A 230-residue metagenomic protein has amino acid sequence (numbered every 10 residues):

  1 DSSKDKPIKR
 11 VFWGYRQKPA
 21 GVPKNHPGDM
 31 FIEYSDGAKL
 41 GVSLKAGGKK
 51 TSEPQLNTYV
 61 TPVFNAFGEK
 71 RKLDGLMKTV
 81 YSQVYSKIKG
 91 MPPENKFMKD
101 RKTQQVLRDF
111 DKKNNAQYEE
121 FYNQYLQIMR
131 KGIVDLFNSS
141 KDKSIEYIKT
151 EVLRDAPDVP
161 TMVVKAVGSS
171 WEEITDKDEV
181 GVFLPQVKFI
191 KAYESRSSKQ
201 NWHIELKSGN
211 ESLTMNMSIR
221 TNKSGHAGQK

Functional and structural regions predicted by a protein language model:
D1-G28, I32-K230: Short, positively charged
